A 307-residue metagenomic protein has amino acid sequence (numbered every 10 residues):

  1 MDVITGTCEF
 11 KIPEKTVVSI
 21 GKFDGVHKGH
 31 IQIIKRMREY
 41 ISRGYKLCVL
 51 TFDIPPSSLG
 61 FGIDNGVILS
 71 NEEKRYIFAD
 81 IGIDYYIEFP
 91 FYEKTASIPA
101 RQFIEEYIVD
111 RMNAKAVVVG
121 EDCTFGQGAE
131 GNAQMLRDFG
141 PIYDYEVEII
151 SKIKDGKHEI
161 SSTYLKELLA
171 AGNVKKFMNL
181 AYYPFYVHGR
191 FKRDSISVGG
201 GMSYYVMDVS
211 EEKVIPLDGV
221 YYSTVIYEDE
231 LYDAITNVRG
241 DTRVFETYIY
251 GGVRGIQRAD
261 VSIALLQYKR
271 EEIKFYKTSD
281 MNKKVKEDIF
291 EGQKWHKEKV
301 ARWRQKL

Functional and structural regions predicted by a protein language model:
D2-C8, I87: Short acidic-hydrophobic, aromatic-tinged amphipathic segments that line or gate anion-handling sites
T7-S70: N-terminal catalytic cores of NTP/NDP-binding nucleotidyl/phosphoryl-transfer enzymes
H27, F78, V117, F177 (+2 more regions): Residue-level signal for inorganic ion chemistry
P56-F61, E159-I160, K274: A short acidic, helix-capping loop that chelates divalent metal ions and anchors anionic groups
S58-Y143: N-terminal Rossmann-like or analogous alpha/beta NTP/dinucleotide-binding catalytic cores that position adenine
G140-A234: Glycine-rich, Lys/Arg-enriched anion-binding loops that position phosphate/diphosphate groups for phosphoryl
K192-L307: Phosphate/ribose-recognition catalytic cores of enzymes acting on nucleotide-derived substrates
